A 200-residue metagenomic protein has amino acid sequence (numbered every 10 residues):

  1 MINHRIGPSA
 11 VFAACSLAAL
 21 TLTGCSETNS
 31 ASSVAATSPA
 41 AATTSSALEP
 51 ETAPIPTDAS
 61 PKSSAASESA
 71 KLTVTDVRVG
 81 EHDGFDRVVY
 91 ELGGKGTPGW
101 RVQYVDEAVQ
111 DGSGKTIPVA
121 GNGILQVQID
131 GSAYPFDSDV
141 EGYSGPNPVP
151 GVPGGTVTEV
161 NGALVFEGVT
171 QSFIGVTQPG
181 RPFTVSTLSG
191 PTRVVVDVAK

Functional and structural regions predicted by a protein language model:
I2-C15: Bacterial N-terminal signal peptides that target proteins for export
N3, A31, T44-S45: Conserved amphipathic alpha-helical interaction elements at protein-protein interfaces in regulatory, energy-coupling
I6, E27-S30: Intrinsically disordered, low-complexity, hydrophilic segments
A14-A19, S45: Generic N-terminal initiation segments characterized by hydrophobic and/or small/turn-forming residues
L20-G24: C-terminal motif of bacterial Sec signal peptides marking the signal peptidase cleavage site
S26-E27, S38-K200: Signal-peptide-cleaved, periplasmic/extracellular N-terminal interaction regions immediately downstream of the signal
A31-T37: Extracytoplasmic/lumenal low-complexity Ser/Thr/Pro-rich segments of cell-envelope proteins
